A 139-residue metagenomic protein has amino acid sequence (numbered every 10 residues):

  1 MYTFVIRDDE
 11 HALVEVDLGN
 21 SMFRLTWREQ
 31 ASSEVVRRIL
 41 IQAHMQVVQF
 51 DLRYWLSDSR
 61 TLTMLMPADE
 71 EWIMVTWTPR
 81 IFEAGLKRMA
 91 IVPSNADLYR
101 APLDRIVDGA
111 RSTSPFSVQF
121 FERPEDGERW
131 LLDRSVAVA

Functional and structural regions predicted by a protein language model:
M1-A139: Amphipathic, Lys/Arg-enriched alpha-helical "gate/interface" segment within cytosolic domains that mediates
